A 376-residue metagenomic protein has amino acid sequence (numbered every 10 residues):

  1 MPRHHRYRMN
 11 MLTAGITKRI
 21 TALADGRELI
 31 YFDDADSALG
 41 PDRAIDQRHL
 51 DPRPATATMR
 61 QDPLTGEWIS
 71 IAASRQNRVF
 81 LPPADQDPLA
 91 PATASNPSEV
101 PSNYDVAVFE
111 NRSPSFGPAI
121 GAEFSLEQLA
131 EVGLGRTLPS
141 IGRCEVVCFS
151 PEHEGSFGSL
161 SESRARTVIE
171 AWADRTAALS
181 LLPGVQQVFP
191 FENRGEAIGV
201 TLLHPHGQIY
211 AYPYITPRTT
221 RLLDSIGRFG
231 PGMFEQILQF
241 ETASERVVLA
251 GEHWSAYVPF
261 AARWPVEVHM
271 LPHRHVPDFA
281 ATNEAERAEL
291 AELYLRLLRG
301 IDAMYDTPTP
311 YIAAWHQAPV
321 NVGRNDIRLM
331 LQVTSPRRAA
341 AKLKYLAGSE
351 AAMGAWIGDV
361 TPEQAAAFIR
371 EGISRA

Functional and structural regions predicted by a protein language model:
P2-H204, Y210-P277, R299, P310-A313 (+1 more regions): Active-site microenvironments that recognize anionic phosphate/pyrophosphate groups
H269, P277-E286, L290-L295: A contiguous, surface-exposed recognition patch within enzymatic or periplasmic domains that forms
E289-P308: Extended C-terminal subregions enriched in glycine
